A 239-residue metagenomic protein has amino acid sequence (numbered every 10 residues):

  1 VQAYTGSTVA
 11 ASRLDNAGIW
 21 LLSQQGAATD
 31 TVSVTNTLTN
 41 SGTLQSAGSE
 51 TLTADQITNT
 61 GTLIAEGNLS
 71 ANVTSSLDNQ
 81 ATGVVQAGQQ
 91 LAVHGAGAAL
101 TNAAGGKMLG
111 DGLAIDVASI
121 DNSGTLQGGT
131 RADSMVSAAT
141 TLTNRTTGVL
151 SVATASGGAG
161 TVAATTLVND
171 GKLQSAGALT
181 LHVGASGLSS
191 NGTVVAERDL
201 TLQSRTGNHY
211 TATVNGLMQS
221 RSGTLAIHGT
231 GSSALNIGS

Functional and structural regions predicted by a protein language model:
V1, L14-Q24, L38-Q45, T58-I64 (+8 more regions): Short, T/G/N/S-enriched strand-turn elements that build extracellular solenoid repeat scaffolds
S7-V9, L14, D30-V32, L38 (+22 more regions): Solenoid scaffold repeats with emphasis on beta-solenoid/beta-helix
L22, A27, R131-S137, A155-V162 (+2 more regions): Flexible coil/linker segments and helix-coil junctions enriched in charged and small residues
A96, T230: Extracellular/lumenal glycan-associated surfaces
Q203: Residue-level detector of conserved, well-ordered beta-strand and adjacent loop positions that form binding/recognition
